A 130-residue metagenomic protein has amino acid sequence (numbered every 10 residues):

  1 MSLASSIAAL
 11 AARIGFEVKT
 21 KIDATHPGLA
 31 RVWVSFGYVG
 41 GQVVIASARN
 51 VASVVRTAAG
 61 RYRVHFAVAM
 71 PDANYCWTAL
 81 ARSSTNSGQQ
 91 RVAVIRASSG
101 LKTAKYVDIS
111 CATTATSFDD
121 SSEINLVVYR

Functional and structural regions predicted by a protein language model:
S2-D72, A104-R130: Extracellular receptor-binding modules and their adjoining Ser/Thr/Gly/Asp/Asn-rich linkers
P71-L101: Terminal beta-strand-rich extracellular "head" domains that mediate receptor/glycan or other ligand binding
